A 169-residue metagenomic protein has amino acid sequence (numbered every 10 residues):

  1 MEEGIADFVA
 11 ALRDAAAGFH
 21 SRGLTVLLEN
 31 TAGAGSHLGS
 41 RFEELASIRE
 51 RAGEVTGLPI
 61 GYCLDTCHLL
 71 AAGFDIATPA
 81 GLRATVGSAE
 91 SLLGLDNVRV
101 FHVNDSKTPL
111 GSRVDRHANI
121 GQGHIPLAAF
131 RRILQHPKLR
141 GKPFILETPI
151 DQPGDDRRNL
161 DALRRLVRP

Functional and structural regions predicted by a protein language model:
M1-Y62, D155: Active-site acidic/histidine proton-transfer and metal-coordination neighborhood in alpha/beta enzyme cores
A46-P169: Histidine-acidic metal/acid-base catalytic patches
